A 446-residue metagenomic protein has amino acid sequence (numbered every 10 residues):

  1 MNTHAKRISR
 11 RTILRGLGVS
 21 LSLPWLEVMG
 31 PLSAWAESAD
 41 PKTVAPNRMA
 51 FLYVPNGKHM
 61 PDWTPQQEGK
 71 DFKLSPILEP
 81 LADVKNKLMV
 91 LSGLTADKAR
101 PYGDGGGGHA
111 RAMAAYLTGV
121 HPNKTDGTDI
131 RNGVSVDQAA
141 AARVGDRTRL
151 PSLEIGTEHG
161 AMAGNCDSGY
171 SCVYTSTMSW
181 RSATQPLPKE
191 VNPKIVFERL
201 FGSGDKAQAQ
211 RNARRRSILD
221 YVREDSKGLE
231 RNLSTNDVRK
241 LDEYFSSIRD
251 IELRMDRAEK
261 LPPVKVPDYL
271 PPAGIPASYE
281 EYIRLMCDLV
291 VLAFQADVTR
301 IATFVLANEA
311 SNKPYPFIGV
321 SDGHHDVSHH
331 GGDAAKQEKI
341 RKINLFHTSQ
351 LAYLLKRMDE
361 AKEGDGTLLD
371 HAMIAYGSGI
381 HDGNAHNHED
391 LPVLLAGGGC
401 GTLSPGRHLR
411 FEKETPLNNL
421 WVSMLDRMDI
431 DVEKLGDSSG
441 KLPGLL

Functional and structural regions predicted by a protein language model:
M1-L446: Ligand-binding pockets and gating/stacking loops
